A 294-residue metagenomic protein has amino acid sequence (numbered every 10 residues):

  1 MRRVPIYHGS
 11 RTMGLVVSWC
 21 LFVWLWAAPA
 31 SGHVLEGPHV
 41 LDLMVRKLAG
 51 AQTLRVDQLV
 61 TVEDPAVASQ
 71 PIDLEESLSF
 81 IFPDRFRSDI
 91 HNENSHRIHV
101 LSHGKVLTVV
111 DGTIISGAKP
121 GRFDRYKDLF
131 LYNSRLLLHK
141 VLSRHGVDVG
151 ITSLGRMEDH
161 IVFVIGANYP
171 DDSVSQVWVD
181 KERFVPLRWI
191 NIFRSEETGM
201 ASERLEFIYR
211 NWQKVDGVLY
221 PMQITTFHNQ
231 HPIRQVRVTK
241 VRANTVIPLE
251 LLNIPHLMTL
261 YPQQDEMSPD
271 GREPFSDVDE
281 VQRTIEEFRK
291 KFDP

Functional and structural regions predicted by a protein language model:
M1-R11: N-terminal secretory signal peptides that target proteins for export/translocation
G14-W26: Bacterial N-terminal signal peptides
A28-G32: Sec/Tat signal peptide C-region and signal peptidase I cleavage site
H33-I114, G150: N-terminal mature ectodomain segment of secretory-pathway/periplasmic proteins
H33-V40, A49-G50, K105-Q176, K181-R183 (+2 more regions): Flexible, processing/modification-adjacent segments and terminal tails in exported/periplasmic/extracellular proteins
V34-L35, E158-P255: Gly/Pro-enriched, hydrophobic low-complexity segments that function as extracytoplasmic propeptides/linkers
T61, P83, H91-E93, H103-V106 (+7 more regions): Solvent-exposed coil/turn segments that connect beta secondary-structure elements in extracytoplasmic/periplasmic
I254-P294: Gram-negative outer-membrane assembly/targeting C-terminal domains
